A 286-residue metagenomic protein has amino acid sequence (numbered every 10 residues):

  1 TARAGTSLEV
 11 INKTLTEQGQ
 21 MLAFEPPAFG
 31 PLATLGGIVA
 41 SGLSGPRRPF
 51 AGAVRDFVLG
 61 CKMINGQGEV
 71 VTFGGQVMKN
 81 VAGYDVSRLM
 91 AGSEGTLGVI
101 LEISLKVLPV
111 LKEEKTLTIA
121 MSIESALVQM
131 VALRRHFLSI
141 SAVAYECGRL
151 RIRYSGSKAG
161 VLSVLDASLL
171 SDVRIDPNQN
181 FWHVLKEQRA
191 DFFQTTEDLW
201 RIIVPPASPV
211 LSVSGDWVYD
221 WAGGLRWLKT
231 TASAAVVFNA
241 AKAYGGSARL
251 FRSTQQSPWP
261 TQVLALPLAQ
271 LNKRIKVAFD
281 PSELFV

Functional and structural regions predicted by a protein language model:
T1-G30, L43-Q76, L111-M121: N-terminal glycine-rich flavin-associated loop
V10, E124-Q129, K158-D166, A207-S214 (+1 more regions): Short, conserved charged micro-motifs
G30, S171-V286: Conserved glycine-rich FAD pyrophosphate-binding loop
T34, N65-G66, G92: Short, acidic, Ser/Thr-enriched surface-loop or helix-capping motifs
V77-A82, S87: Flexible, small-/acidic-enriched active-site or ligand-binding loops
L89-K112, V161-V164: Short, acidic (Asp/Glu-rich) active-site segment that either coordinates a divalent metal cofactor
E114-D176: A conserved active-site cap/scaffold subdomain adjacent to cofactor or substrate pockets
